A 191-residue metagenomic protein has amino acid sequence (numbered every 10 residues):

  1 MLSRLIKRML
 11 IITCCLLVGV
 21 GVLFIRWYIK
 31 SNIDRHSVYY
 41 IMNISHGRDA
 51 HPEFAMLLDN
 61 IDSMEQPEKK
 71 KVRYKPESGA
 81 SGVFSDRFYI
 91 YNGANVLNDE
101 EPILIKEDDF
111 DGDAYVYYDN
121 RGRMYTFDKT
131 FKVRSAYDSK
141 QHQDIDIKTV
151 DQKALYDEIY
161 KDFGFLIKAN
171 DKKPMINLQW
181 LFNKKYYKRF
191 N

Functional and structural regions predicted by a protein language model:
M1-I25: N-terminal Sec-pathway targeting helices
K7-I11, K30-N32, H36-V38, N177 (+1 more regions): N-terminal first transmembrane alpha-helix
I12, G47, M64-P67, D162-A169 (+1 more regions): Surface-exposed polar/charged interaction patches
I12-C14, V72, D157: Exposed boundary/loop context
G19-D108: N-terminal export/targeting and maturation segments
K75-N191: Extracytoplasmic electrostatic interaction patches
